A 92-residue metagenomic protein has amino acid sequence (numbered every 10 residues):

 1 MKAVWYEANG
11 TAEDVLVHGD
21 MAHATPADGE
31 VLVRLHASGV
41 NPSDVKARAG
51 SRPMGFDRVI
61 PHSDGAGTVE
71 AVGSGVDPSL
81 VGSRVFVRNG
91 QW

Functional and structural regions predicted by a protein language model:
M1-K2: Extreme N-terminal starter segment of soluble prokaryotic enzymes
W5-A8, A49, V69: Residue-level signal for short segments within beta-strands and strand-turn junctions of well-structured beta-sheet
E7-T11, S38: Short polar catalytic/cofactor-binding loops
T11-E13, V76-D77: Short, solvent-exposed loop/turn segments that connect beta-strands within catalytic domains and beta-strand-rich
A12-H18, G50-S51: Short gly/ser/thr-rich secondary-structure transition/capping motifs
A22-G39, S51-W92: Glycine-rich beta-strand-centered segment in the early N-terminal region that forms part of a ligand/cofactor-binding
S43-R48: Cytochrome P450 core scaffold surrounding the K-helix E-X-X-R motif and the conserved "meander" helix-loop region
